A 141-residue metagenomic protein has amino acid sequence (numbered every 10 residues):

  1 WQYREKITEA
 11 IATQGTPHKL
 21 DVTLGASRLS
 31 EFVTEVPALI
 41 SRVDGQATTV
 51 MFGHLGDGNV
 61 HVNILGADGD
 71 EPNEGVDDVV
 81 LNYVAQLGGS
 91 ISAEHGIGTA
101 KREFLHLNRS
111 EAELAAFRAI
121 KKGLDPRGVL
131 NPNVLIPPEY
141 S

Functional and structural regions predicted by a protein language model:
W1-V79, Y83, L87: C-terminal substrate-recognition/cap domain of FAD-linked oxidoreductases
W1-Y3, G53-N59, G96-F104, N133-S141: A glycine-rich phosphate-binding loop feature that marks nucleotide/adenosyl-phosphate handling sites
A38-G53, T99-A116: A short, terminal or domain-edge coil/loop segment
D70-D78, Y83, G96-F104, N108-L114: Shared catalytic-loop signature of beta/alpha-barrel
A85-I97, P126-L130: Alpha-helix capping/hinge segments and adjacent helical runs
R102-S141: Activity-critical C-terminal alpha-helical subdomain
